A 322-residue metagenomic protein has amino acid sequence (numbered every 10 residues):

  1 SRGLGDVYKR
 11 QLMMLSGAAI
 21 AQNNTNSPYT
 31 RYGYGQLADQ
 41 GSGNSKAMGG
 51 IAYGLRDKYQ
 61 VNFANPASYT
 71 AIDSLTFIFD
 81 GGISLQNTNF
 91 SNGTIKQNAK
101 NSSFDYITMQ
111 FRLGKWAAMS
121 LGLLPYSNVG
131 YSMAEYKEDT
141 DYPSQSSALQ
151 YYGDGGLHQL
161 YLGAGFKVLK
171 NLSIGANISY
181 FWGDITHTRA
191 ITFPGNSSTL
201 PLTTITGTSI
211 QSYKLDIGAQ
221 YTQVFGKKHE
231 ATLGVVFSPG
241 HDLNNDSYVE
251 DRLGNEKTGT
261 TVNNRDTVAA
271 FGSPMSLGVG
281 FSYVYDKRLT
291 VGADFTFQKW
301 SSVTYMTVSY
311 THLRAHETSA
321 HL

Functional and structural regions predicted by a protein language model:
R2-Q11, T311-H321: Conserved small/polar residues in nucleotide/adenosyl-binding loops
D6-N26: Bacterial Sec-dependent N-terminal signal peptides
V7, F77-D80, S247-D251: Short, charged low-complexity intrinsically disordered segments located at boundaries of structured domains
L15, F63, S103, H158 (+1 more regions): Residues that act as N-cap/strand-start positions at coil-to-secondary-structure junctions
I20-S127: N-terminal, post-signal peptide beta-strand-biased segments of exported outer-membrane/organellar beta-barrel and other
Q22-A47, T94, R112-R314, S319: Outer-membrane beta-barrel porins/channels
